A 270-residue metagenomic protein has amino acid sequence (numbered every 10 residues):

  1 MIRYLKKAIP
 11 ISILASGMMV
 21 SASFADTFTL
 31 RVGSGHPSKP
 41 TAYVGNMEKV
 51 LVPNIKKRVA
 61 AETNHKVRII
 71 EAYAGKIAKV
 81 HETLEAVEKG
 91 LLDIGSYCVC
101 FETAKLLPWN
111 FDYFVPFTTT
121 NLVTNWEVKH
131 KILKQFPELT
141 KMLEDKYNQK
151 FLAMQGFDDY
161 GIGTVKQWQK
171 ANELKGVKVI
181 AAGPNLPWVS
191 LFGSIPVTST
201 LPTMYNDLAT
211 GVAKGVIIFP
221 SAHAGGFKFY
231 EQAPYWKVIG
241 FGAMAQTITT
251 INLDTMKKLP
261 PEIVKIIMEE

Functional and structural regions predicted by a protein language model:
M1-I11: Bacterial N-terminal signal peptides that target proteins for export
Y4-L5, S16, T29: Generic N-terminal leader/processing signal
P10-M19: Bacterial N-terminal signal peptides
I11, A61, Q135-E138, D145: A structural signal for alpha-helix termini and helix-coil/disorder junctions
M19-A25: Sec/Tat signal peptide C-region and signal peptidase I cleavage site
D26-W126, M142-E270: N-terminal secretory/targeting leader peptides
W126-T140: Signature of the catalytic double-stranded beta-helix
